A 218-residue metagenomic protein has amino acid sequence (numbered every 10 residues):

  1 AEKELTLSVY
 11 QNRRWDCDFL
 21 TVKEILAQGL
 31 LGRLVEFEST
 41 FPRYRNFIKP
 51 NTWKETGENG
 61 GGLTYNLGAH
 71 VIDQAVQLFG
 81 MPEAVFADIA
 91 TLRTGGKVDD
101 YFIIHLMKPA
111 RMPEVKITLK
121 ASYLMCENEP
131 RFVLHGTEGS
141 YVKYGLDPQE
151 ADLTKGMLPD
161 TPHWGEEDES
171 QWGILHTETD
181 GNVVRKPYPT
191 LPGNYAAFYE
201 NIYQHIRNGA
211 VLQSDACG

Functional and structural regions predicted by a protein language model:
E2-L5, R111-V115: A short helix->loop->beta-strand "cap" motif at the edges of active sites that frequently abuts
K3-T6, R13-G95: Predominantly a Rossmann-like dinucleotide-binding segment in NAD(P)-dependent oxidoreductases
L7-V9, K143: Hydrophobic residues in well-ordered beta-strands that form the structural core
E38-S39, F86-D88, T118-A121, H135 (+1 more regions): Short beta-strand segments
A69, T94, K120-N128: Glycine-rich phosphate/pyrophosphate-binding beta-alpha loops
G96-Y101: A short, glycine/Asx- and small/polar-enriched loop/turn that sits immediately N-terminal to a beta-strand
I104-E114, L134-T137: Active-site beta-strand termini and strand-to-loop segments that position acidic
V133-C217: C-terminal glycine/acidic-rich active-site capping loop/insertion
